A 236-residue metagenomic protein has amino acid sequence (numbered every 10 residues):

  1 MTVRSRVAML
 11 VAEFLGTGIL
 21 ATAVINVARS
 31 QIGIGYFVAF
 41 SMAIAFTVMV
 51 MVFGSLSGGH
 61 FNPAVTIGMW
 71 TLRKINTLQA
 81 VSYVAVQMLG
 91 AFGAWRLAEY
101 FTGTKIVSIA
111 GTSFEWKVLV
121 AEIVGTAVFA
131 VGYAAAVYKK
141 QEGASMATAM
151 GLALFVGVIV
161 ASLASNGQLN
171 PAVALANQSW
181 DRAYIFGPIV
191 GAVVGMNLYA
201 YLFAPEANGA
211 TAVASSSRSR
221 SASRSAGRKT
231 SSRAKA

Functional and structural regions predicted by a protein language model:
M1-A236: Membrane-interface helix-loop junctions and terminal tails of multi-pass membrane proteins
